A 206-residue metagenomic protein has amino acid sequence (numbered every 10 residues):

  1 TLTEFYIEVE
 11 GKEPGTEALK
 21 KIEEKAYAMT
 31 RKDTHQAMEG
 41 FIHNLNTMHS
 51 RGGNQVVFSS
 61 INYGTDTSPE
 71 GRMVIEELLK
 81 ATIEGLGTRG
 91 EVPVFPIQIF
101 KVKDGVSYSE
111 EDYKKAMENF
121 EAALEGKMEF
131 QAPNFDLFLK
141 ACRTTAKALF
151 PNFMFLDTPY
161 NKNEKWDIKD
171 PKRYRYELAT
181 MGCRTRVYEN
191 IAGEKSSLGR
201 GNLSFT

Functional and structural regions predicted by a protein language model:
T1-T206: Conserved catalytic cores of very large enzyme subunits
